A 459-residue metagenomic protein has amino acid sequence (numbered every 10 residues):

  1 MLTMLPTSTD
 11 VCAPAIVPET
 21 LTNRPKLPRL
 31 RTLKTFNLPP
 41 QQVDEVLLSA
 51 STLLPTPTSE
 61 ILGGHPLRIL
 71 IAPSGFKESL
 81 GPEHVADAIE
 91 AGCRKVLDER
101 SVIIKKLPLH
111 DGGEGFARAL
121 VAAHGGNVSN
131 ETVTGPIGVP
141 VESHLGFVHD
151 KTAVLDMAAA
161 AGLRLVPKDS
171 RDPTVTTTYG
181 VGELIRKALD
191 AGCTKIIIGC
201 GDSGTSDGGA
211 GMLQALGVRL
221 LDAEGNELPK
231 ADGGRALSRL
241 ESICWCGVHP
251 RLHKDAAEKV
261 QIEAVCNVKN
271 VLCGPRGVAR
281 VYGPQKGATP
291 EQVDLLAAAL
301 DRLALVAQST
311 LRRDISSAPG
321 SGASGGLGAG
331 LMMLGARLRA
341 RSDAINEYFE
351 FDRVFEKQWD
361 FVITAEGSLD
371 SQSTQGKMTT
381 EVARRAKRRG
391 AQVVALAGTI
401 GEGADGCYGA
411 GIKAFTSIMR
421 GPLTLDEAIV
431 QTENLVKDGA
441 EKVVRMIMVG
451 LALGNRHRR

Functional and structural regions predicted by a protein language model:
M1-T3, T7-D10, K26-E45, S51-T52 (+1 more regions): Serine/threonine-rich intrinsically disordered cytosolic regulatory regions enriched for phosphorylation sites
D10-E19: Short amphipathic, helix-prone segments within low-complexity/disordered or flexible regions
P18-L21, R29: Short, low-complexity, intrinsically disordered N-terminal modules that encode targeting/processing signals
P39, V43-C200, G204-R459: N-terminal loops that bind phosphate or other acidic moieties and the adjacent beta-alpha structural core
